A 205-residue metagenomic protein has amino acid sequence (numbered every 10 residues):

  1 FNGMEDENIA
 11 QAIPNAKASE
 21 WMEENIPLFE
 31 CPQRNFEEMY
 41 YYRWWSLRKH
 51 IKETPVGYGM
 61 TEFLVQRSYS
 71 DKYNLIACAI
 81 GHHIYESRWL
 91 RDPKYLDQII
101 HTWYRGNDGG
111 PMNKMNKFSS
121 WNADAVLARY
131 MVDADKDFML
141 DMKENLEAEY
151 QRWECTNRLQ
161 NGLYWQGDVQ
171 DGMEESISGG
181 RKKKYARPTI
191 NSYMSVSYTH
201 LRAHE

Functional and structural regions predicted by a protein language model:
E7-D141: Substrate-binding groove/exosite segments of carbohydrate-active enzymes
I51-V56, R91, E154-G167: Proline-centered turn/helix-capping motifs that create local helix->coil transitions or kinks
V65, W103-P111, V169-A186: Acidic/His metal-coordination segments adjacent to aromatic residues that form catalytic metal sites in metalloenzymes
L75, K114, K182-Y193: Short, contiguous, pocket-lining structural segments that sit at or immediately flank catalytic/ligand-binding sites
N145-N157: Active-site cavity-forming subdomains of large catalytic enzyme subunits
V196: Conserved, charged catalytic cores of large soluble enzymes
T199-E205: Conserved small/polar residues in nucleotide/adenosyl-binding loops
